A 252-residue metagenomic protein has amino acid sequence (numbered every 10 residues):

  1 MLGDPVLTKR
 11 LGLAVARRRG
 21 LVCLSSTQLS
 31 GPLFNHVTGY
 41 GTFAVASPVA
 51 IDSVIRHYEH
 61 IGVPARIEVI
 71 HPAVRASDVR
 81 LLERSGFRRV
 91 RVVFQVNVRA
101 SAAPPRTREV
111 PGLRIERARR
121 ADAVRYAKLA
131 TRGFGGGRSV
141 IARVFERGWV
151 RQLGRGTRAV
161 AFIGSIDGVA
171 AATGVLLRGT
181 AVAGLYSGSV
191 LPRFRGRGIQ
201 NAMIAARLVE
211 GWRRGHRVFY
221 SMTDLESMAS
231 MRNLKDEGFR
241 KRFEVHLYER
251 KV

Functional and structural regions predicted by a protein language model:
M1, T38, V93, A103-G148 (+1 more regions): Short amphipathic alpha-helix that is part of the acyltransferase structural core
M1-H60, V74, R155: N-terminal charged segments
L7-A14, V63, V90-V93, R151-F162 (+1 more regions): A short helix-loop-beta-strand connector motif used in the catalytic cores of GNAT acetyltransferases and, in some
A14-R19, H71, S77-R88, R158-A172: Conserved beta-hairpin
T38-V45, G188-R195, D224: A short, internal acetyl-CoA/4′-phosphopantetheine-binding micro-motif in the GNAT/acyltransferase core
V45-A123, S221, S227, H246-R250: Acyl-donor-binding surface of acyltransferase catalytic domains
S47-R56, Y186-V190, G196-R213, R232 (+1 more regions): Conserved acetyl-CoA-binding loop-helix of GNAT-fold acetyltransferases
S139-R193: A conserved beta-strand-loop-helix scaffold within acyl/acetyltransferase catalytic domains
